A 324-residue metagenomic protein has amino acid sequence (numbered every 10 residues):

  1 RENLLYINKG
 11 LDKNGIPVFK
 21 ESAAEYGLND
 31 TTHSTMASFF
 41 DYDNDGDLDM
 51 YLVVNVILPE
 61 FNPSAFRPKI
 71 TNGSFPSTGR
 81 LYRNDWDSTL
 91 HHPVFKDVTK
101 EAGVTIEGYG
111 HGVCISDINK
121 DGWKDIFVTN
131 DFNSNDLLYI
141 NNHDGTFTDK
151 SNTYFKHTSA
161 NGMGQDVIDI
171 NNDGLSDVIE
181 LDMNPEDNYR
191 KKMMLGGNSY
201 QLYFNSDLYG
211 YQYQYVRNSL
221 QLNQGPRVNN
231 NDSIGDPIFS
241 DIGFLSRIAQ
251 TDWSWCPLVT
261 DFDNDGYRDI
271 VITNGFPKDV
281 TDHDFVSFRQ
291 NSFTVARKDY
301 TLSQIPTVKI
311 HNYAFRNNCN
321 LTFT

Functional and structural regions predicted by a protein language model:
R1-T324: Acidic, glycine/proline-rich Ca2+-coordinating loop motifs
